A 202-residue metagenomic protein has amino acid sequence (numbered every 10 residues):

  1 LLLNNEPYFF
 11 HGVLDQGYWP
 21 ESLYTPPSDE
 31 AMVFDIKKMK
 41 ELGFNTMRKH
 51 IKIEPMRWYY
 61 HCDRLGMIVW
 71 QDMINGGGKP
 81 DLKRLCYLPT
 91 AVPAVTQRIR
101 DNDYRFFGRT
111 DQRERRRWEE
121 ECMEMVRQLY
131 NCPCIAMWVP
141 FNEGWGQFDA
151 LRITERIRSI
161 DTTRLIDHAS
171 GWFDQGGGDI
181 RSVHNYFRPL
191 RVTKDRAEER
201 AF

Functional and structural regions predicted by a protein language model:
L1-M39, Y60: N-terminal carbohydrate-binding accessory modules
I36-K38, T46-F202: Substrate-binding/catalytic cleft of secreted carbohydrate-active enzymes, primarily glycoside hydrolases
L42: Metal- or metallocofactor-binding catalytic centers and their adjacent structured scaffolds across diverse enzyme
